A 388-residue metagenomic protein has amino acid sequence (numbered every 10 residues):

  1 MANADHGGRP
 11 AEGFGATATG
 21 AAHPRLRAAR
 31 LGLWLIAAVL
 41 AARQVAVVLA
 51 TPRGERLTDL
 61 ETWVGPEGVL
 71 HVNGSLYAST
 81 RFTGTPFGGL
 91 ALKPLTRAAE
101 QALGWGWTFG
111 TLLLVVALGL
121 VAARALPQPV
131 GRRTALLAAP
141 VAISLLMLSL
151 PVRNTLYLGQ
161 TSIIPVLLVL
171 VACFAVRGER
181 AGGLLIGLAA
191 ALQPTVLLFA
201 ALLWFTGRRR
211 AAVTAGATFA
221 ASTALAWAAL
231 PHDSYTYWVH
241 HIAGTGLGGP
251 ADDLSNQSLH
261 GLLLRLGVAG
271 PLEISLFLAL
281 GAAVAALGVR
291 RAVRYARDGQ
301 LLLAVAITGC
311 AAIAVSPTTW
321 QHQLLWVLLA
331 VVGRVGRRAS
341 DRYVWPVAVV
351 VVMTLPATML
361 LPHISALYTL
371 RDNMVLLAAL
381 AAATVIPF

Functional and structural regions predicted by a protein language model:
A2-G182, R209-L328, V332, G336: Primarily membrane-embedded glycan-assembly and transfer machineries that use lipid-linked glycans
N3, V335-F388: Aromatic-enriched
A181-P194, L198-L203, I307-V315: Membrane-interface alpha helices of multi-pass inner-membrane proteins
T206-A217, D341-V347: Membrane-interfacial entry segments at the cytosolic side of transmembrane helices
